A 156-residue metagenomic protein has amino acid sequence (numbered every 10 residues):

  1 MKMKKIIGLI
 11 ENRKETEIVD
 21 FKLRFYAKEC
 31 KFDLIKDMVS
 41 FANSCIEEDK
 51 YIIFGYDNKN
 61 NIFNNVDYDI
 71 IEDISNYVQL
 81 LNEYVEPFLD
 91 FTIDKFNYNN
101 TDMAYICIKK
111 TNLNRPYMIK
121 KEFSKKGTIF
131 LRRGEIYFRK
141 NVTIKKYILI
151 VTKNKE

Functional and structural regions predicted by a protein language model:
M1-E156: Conserved N-terminal catalytic/coupling substructures associated with nucleotide/phosphate chemistry
